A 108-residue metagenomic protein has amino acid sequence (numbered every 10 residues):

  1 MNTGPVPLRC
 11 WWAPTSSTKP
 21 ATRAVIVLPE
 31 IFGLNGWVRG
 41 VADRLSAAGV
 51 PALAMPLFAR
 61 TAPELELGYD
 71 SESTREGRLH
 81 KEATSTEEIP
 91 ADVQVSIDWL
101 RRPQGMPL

Functional and structural regions predicted by a protein language model:
M1-L108: N-terminal cap/leader regions of alpha/beta-hydrolase-fold enzymes, predominantly small-molecule hydrolases
